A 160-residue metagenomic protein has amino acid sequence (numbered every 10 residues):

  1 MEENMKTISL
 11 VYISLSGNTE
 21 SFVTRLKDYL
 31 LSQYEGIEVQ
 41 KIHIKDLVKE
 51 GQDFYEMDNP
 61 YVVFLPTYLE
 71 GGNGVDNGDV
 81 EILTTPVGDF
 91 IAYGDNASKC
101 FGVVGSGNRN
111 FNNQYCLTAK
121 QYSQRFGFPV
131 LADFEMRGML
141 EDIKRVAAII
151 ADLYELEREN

Functional and structural regions predicted by a protein language model:
M1-V80, T84: N-terminal beta1-alpha1-beta2 submodule of the flavodoxin-like/Rossmannoid cofactor-binding fold
M57-N160: FMN-binding flavodoxin-like domain, especially the glycine-rich phosphate-binding loop
